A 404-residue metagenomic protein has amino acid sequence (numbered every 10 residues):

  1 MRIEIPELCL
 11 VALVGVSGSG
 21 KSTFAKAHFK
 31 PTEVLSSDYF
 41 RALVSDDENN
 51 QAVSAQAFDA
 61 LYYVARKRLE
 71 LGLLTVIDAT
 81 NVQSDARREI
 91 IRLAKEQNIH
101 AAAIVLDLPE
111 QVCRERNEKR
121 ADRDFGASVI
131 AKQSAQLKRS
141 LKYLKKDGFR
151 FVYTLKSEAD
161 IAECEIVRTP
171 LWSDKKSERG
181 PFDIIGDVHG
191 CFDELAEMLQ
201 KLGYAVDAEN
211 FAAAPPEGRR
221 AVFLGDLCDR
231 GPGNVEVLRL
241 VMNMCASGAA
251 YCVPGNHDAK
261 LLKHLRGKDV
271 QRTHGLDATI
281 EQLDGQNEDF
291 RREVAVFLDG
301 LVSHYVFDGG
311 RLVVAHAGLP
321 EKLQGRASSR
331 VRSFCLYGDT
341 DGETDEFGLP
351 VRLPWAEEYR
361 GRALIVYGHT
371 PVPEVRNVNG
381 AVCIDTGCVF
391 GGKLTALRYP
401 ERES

Functional and structural regions predicted by a protein language model:
R2-V14, S19, P31, L108-R168: Conserved GTP-binding G-domain of TRAFAC-class P-loop NTPases and closely related GTPase folds
S19-L73, V112: Conserved substrate/cofactor phosphate-moiety recognition/catalytic segment in nucleotide-dependent phosphotransferases
L43, D47, V82-D122: ATP-dependent NMP and nucleoside kinases share a basic, alpha-helical "lid"
L71-T75, H100-A102, R362-A363: Loop/turn-to-beta-strand initiation segments
V129, P216-G218, R230-V306, R311 (+3 more regions): Active-site neighborhood of divalent metal-dependent phosphoester bond hydrolases
A162-L238: N-terminal active-site segment of His-dependent metallophosphoesterases
D187, D226, V241, G255-N256 (+6 more regions): Divalent metal-coordination and catalytic microenvironments
L323, G348-S404: Conserved beta-sheet core of the metallophosphoesterase superfamily
